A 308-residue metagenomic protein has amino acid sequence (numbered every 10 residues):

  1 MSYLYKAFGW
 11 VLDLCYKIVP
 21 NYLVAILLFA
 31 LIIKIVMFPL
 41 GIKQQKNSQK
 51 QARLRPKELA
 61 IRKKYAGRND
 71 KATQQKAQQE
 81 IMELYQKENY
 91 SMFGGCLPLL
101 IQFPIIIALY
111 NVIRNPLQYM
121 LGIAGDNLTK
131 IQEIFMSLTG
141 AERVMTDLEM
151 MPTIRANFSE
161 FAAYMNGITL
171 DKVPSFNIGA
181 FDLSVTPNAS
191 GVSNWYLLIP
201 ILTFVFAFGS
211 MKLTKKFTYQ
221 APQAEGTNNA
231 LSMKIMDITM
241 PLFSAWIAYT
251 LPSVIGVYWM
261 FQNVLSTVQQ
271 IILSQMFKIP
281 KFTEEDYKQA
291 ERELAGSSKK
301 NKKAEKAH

Functional and structural regions predicted by a protein language model:
M1-H308: Helix-loop-helix
